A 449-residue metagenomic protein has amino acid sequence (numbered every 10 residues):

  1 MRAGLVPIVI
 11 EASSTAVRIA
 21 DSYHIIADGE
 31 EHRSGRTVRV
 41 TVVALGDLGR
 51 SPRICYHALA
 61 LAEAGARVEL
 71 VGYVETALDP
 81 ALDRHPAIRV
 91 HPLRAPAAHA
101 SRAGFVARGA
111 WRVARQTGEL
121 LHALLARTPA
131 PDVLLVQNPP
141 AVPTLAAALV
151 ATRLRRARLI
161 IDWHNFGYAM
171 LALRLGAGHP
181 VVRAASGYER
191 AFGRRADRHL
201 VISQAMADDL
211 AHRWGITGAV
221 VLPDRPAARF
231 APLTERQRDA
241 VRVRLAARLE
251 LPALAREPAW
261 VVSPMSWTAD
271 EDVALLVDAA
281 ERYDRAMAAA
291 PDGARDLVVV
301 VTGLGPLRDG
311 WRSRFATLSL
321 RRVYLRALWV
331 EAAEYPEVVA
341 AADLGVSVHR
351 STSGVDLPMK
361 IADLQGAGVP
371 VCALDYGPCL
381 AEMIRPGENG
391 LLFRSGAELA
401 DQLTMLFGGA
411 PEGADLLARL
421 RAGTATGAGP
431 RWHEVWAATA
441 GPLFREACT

Functional and structural regions predicted by a protein language model:
M1-P92, L275, M287, P291: N-terminal subdomain of nucleotide-sugar transferases
I19, P386-A397, M405-P411: Conserved acidic donor-binding segment of nucleotide-sugar-dependent glycosyltransferases
V40-V43, A246-E271, V277-E281, V300: Conserved donor-binding/catalytic core segment of Leloir-type glycosyltransferases
H57-L59, L121, V142-P143, L149-L154 (+3 more regions): Membrane-proximal helix-turn-helix segments that form the acceptor-binding/catalytic region of lipid-linked
R194-R195, L200-V201, M206-A228, P232-D239: Helix-loop-beta element that forms the nucleotide-linked donor phosphate-binding surface in glycosyltransferases
P291-D296, G303, R308-E334: Nucleotide-activated donor-binding/catalytic signature segment of Leloir-type glycosyltransferases, i.e., the conserved
L344-S347, D363-G366, P370-D375: Short hydrophobic beta-strand element within catalytic cores of glycosyltransferases and related nucleotide-activated
R394, E398, P411-T449: A charged, aromatic-enriched C-terminal amphipathic alpha-helix characteristic of glycosyltransferases across folds
